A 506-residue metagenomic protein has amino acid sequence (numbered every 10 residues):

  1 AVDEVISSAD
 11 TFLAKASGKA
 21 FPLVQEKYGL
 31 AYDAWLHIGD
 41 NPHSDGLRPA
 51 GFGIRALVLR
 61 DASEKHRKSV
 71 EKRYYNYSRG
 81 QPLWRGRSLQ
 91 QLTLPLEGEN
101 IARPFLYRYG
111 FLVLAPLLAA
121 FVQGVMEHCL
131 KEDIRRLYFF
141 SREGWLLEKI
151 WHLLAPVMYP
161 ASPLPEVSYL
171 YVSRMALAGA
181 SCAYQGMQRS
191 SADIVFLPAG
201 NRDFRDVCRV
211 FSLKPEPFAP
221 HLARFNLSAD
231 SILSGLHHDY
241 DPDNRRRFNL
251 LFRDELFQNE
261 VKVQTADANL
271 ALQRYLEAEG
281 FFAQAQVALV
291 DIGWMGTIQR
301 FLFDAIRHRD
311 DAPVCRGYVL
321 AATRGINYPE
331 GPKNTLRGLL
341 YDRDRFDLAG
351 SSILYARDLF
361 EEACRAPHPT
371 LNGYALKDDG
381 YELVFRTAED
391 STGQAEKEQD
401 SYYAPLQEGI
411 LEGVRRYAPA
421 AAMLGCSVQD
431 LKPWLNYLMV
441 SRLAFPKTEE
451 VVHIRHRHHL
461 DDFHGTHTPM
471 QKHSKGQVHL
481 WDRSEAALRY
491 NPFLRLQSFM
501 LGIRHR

Functional and structural regions predicted by a protein language model:
A1, K19-P22, K149: Contiguous, well-ordered alpha-helical segments that form the cores/surfaces of helical PPI scaffolds
A1-F12: Substrate-recognition/cap helix-loop segment adjacent to the acidic, metal-dependent catalytic center of Asp-based
F12-L13, G110: Pocket-edge positions in alpha/beta enzyme catalytic cores
L13-A14, S141: Acidic-and-aromatic substrate-binding clefts and catalytic sites of carbohydrate-active enzymes
A14-S17, L118: Generic alpha-helical segment signature
K15-A16, S44, T297: Residues that form or flank phosphate/diphosphate-binding pockets in enzymes that use nucleotide phosphates
G18-H43: Conserved Lys-Pro-Asp/Glu-containing loop-to-beta segment of HAD-superfamily phosphomonoesterases, centered on
Y28, W35-I38, L47, G51-R506: Long, low-complexity, Lys/Arg-enriched
